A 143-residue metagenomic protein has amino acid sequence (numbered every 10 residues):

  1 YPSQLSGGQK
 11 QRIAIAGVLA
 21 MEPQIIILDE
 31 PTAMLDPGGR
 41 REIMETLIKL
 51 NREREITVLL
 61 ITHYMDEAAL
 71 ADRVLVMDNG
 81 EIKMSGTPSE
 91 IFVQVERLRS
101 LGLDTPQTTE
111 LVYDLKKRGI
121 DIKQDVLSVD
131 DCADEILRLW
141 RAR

Functional and structural regions predicted by a protein language model:
Y1-L5, Q9: Conserved ABC ATPase signature
I15: Hydrophobic anchor residue at the start of the ABC signature
E22: Conserved catalytic motifs of ABC-family nucleotide-binding domains
I26-D29: Catalytic Walker B motif of ABC-type/P-loop ATPase nucleotide-binding domains
R40-E53: Helical segment within the ABC ATPase nucleotide-binding domain
S85-G86: ABC ATPase "signature
